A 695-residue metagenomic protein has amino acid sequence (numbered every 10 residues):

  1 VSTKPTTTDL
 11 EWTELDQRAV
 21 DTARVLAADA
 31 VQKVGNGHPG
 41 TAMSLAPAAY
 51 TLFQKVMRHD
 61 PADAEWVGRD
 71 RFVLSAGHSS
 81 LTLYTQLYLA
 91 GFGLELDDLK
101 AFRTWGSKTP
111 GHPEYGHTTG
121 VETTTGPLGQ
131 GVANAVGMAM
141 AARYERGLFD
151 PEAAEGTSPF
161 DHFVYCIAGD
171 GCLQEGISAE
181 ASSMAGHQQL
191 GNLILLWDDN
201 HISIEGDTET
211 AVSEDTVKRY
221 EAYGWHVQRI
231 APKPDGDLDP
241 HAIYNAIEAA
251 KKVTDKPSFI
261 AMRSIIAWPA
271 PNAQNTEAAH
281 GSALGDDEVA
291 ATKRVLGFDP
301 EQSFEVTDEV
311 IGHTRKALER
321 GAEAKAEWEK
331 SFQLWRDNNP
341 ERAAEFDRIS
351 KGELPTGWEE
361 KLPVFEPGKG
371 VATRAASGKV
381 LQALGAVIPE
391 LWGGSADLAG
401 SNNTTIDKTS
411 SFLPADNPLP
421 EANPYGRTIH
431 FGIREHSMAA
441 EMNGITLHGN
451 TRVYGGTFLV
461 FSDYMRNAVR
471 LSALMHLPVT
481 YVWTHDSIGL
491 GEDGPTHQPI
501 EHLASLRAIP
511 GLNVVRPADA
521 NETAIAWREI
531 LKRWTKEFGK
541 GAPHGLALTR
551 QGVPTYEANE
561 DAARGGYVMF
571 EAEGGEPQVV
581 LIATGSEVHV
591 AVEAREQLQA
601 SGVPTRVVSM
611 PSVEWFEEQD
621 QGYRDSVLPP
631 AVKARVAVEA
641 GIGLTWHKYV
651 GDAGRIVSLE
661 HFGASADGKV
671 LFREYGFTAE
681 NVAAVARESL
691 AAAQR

Functional and structural regions predicted by a protein language model:
S2-F163, T314-L318, A322-P543, A547 (+3 more regions): Thiamine diphosphate
T104-G116, N134, M140, Y144-D161 (+3 more regions): Thiamine diphosphate
C166, L196-D199, V482-W483: Short beta-strands and strand-loop turn motifs
C166-I167, L195, G394, R516 (+1 more regions): Residue-level marker for buried hydrophobic side chains located in beta-strands that build the well-ordered beta-sheet
D170, A279, F365-E366: Intrinsically disordered, low-complexity segments enriched in small/flexible residues
G171-I177: Short acidic, Gly/Ser-rich segments with clustered Asp/Glu that frequently serve as metal-coordination loops in enzyme
K293-F298, S303-A324: Non-catalytic, alpha-helical, charged scaffold/linker segments that couple or flank catalytic or architectural cores
